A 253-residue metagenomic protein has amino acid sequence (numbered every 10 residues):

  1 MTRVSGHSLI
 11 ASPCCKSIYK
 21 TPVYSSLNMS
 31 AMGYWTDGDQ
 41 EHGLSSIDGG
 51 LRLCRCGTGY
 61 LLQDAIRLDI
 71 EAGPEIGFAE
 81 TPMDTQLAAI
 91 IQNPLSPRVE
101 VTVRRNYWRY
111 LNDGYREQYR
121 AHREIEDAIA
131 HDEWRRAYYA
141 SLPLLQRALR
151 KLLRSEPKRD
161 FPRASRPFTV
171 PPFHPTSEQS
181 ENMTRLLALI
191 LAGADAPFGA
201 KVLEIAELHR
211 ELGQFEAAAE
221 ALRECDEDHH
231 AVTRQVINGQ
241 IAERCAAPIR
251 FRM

Functional and structural regions predicted by a protein language model:
M1-T85: N-terminal cysteine/histidine-rich coordination modules
E100, L111, E117-Q118, V170-L186 (+1 more regions): Helix-turn-helix repeat elements of alpha-solenoid scaffolds
A137, T176-M183, V202, F215-A219: Solenoid-repeat scaffolds in large eukaryotic assemblies
D160-R166, A196-V202, H229-V232: Generic helix N-cap/helix-start motif at coil->alpha-helix transitions
L212-E220, Q240-M253: Alpha-helical linker/edge segments of TPR/alpha-solenoid repeat scaffolds and analogous pre-/post-domain helices
A218-A231: TPR/TPR-like (Sel1-like) alpha-helical repeat modules
